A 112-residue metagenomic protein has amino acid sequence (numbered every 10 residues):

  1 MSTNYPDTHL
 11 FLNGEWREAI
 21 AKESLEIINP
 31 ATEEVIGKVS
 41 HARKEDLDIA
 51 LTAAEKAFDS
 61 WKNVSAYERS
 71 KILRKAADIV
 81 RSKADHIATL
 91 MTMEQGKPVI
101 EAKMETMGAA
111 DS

Functional and structural regions predicted by a protein language model:
M1-K38, K71, K75: Terminal low-complexity tails and localization/encapsulation signals of metabolic enzymes
I36-S112: Glycine-rich loop-to-alpha-helix module at the N-terminal edge of alpha/beta enzyme cores
